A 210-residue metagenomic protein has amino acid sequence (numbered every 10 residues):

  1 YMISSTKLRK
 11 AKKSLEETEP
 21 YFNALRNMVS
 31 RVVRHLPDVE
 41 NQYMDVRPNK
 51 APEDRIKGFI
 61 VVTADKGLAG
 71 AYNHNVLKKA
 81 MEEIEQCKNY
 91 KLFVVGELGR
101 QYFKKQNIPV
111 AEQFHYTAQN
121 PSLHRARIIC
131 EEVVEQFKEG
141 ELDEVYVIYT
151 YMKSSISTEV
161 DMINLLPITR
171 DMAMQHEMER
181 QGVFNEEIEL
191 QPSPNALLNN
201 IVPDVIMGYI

Functional and structural regions predicted by a protein language model:
Y1-I210: C-terminal beta-strand-loop-alpha-helix "lid" module of Rossmann-like NAD(P)-dependent dehydrogenases
